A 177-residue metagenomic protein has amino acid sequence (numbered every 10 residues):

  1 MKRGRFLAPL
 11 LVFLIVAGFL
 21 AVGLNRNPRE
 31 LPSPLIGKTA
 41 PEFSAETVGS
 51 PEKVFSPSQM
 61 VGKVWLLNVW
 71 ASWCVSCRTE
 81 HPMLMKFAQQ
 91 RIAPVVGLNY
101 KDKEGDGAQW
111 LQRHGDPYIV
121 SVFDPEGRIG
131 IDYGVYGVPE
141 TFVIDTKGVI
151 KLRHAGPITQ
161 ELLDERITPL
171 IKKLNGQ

Functional and structural regions predicted by a protein language model:
M1-E46, Q177: N-terminal targeting signals for export/organelle localization
F6, Q112-P117, D124-N175: Thiol/disulfide oxidoreductase modules built on the thioredoxin-like
N25-N27, E46-E52, S121-D124: Short gly/ser/thr-rich secondary-structure transition/capping motifs
T39, K63-W65, V69-W73, G137: Short pre-active-site segment immediately N-terminal to redox-active cysteine/selenocysteine motifs in thiol-based
E42, I92-A93, Y118-I119: A generic structural signal for alpha->beta connector loops
F43-L66: A short beta-strand-turn-helix
L66-N68, G97, V143: Hydrophobic beta-strand core positions in alpha/beta domains
R78-G115, P125-I131: Structural microenvironment flanking redox-active thiols in thiol-disulfide oxidoreductases
